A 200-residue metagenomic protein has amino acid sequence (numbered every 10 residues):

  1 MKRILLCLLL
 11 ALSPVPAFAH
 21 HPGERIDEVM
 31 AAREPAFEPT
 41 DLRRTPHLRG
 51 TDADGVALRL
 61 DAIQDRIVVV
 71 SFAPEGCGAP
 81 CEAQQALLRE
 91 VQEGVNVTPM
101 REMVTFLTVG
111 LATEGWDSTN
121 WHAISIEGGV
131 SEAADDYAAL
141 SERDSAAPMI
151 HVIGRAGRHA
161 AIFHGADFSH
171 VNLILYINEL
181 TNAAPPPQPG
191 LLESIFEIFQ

Functional and structural regions predicted by a protein language model:
M1-R49, P189-Q200: N-terminal targeting signals for export/organelle localization
E28-V68, E90, N96-M103: N-terminal secretory signal peptides
L60-L88: Short active-site neighborhood of thiol/selenol oxidoreductases, capturing the structured segment around
I63, P74-E75, V109-A112, I126-G128 (+2 more regions): Solvent-exposed coil/turn segments that connect beta secondary-structure elements in extracytoplasmic/periplasmic
A83-A134: Structural microenvironment flanking redox-active thiols in thiol-disulfide oxidoreductases
E93-M100, D135, A139, R158 (+2 more regions): Sec-exported extracytoplasmic/periplasmic mature domains
N120-W121, S131, D135-H151: Structural micro-motif
S145-Q200: Thiol-/selenol-based redox modules, centered on thioredoxin-like and closely related oxidoreductase domains
